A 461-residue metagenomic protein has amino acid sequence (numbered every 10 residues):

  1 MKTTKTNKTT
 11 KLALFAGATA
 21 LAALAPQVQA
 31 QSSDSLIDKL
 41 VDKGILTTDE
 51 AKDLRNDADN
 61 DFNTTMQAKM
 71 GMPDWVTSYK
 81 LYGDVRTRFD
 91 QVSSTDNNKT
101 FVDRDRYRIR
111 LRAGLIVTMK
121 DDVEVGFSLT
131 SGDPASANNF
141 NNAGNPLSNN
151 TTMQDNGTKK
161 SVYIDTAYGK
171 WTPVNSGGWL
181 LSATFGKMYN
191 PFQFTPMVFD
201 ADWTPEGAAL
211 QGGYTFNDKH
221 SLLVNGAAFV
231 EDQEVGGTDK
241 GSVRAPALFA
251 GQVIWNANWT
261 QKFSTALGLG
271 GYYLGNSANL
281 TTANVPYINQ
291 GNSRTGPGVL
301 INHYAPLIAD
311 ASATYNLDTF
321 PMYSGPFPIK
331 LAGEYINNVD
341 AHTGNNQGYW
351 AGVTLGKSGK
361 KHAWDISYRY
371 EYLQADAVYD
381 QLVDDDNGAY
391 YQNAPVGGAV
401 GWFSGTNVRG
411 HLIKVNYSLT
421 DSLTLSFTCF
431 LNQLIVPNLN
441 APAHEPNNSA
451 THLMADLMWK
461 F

Functional and structural regions predicted by a protein language model:
K2, V92-V102, P146, T152-N156 (+2 more regions): Outer-membrane beta-barrel pore domains
K2-N98, F461: N-terminal periplasmic/intermembrane-space "pro-region" immediately following the signal or transit peptide
K69-L81, D122, V174-L181, T215-N225 (+4 more regions): Short loop/turn motifs that connect adjacent beta-strands in outer-membrane beta-barrel proteins
K80, D84-R86, R106-R110, V162-T166 (+6 more regions): Transmembrane beta-barrel architecture of outer-membrane proteins
G83, F127, A183-F185, L210 (+8 more regions): Membrane-embedded beta-strand positions of outer-membrane beta-barrel proteins
T87-S93, D121, L129-A135, K187-P191 (+10 more regions): Transmembrane beta-strands of outer-membrane beta-barrel pores
R88-R110, I116-W179, F192-D200, V235-G237 (+4 more regions): Surface-exposed loop and membrane-interface regions of Gram-negative outer-membrane beta-barrel proteins
D200-A283, A305-A309: Aromatic- and glycine-enriched pocket-lining scaffold segments that form the walls of small-molecule binding clefts
